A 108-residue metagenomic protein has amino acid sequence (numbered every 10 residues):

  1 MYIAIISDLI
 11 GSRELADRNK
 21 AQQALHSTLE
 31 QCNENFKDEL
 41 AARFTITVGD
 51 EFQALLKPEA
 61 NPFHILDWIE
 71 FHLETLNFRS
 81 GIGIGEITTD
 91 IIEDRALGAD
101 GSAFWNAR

Functional and structural regions predicted by a protein language model:
M1-R108: Regulatory and interdomain segments flanking nucleotide-handling catalytic cores in signaling/defense enzymes
